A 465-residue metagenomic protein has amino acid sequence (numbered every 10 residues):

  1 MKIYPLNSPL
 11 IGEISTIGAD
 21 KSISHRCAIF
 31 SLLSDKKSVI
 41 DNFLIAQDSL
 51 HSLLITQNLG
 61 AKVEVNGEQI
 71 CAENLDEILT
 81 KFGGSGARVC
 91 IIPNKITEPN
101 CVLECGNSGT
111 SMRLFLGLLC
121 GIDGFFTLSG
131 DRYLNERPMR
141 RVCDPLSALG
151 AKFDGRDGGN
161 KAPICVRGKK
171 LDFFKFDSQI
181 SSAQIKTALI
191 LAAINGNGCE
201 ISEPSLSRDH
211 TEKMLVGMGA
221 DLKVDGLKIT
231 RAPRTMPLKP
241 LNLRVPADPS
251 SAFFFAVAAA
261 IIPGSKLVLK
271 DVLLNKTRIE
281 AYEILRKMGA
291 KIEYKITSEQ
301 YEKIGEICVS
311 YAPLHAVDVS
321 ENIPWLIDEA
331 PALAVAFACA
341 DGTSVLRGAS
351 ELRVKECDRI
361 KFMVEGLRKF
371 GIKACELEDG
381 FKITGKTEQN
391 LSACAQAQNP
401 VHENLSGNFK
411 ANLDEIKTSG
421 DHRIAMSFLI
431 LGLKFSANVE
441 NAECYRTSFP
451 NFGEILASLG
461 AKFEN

Functional and structural regions predicted by a protein language model:
M1-N465: Structural preference for solvent-exposed beta-strand-turn elements and adjacent flexible terminal/loop segments within
